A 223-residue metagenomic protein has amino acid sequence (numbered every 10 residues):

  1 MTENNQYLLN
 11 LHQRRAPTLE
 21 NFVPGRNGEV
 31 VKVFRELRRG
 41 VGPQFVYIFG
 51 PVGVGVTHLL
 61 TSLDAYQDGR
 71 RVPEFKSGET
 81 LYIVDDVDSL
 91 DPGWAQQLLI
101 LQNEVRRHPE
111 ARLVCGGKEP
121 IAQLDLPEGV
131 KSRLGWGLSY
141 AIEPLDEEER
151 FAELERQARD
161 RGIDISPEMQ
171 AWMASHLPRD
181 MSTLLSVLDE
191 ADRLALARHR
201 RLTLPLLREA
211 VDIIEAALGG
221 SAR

Functional and structural regions predicted by a protein language model:
M1-E36, L196-R223: A short, basic N-terminal segment
G42-L59: Walker A/P-loop nucleotide-binding motif
V72-Q97, L101-E104, R112-E119: Conserved P-loop NTPase "ATPase switch" module shared by AAA+ and STAND
I121-G135: Short regulatory helix/loop adjacent to the ATP-binding pocket of P-loop NTPases
A122, G137-E149: Conserved AAA+ ATPase "SRH/arginine-finger" region at the nucleotide-binding site
R133, G137, F151-D164: Conserved AAA+ ATPase "sensor/coupling" helix adjacent to the nucleotide-binding pocket
D164-L177: Short conserved motifs of the RecA-like P-loop NTPase core
L177-A191: The conserved phosphate-sensing helix
